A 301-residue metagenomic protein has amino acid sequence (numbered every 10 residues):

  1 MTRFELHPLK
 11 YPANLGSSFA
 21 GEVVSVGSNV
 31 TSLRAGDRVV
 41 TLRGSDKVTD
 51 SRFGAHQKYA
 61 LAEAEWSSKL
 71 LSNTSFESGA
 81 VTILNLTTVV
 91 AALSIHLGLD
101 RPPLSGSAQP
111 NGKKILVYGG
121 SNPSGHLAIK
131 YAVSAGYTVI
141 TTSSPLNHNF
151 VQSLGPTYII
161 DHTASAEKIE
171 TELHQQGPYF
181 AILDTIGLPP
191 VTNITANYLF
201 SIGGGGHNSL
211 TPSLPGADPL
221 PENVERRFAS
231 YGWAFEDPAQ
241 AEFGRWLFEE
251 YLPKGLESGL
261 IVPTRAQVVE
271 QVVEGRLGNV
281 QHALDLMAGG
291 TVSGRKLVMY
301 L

Functional and structural regions predicted by a protein language model:
M1-V26, T31-L301: Terminal helix/beta-alpha structural elements that buttress the NAD(P)+-binding lobe
